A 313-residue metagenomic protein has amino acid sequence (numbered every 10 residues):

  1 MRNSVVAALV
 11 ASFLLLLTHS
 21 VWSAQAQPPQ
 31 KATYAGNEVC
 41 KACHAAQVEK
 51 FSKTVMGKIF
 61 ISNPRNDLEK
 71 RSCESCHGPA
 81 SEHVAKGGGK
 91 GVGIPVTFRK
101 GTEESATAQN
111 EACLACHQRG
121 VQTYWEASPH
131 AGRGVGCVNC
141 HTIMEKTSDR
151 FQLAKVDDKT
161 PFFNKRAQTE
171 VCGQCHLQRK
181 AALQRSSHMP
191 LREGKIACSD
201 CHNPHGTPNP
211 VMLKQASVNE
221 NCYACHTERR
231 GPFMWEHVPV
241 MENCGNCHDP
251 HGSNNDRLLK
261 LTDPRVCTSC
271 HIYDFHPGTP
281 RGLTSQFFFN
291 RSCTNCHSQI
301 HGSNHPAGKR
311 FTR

Functional and structural regions predicted by a protein language model:
M1-N3: N-terminal secretory signal peptides that target proteins for export/translocation
A7-H19: Bacterial N-terminal signal peptides
L17-R313: Short sequence/structural segments immediately N-terminal
